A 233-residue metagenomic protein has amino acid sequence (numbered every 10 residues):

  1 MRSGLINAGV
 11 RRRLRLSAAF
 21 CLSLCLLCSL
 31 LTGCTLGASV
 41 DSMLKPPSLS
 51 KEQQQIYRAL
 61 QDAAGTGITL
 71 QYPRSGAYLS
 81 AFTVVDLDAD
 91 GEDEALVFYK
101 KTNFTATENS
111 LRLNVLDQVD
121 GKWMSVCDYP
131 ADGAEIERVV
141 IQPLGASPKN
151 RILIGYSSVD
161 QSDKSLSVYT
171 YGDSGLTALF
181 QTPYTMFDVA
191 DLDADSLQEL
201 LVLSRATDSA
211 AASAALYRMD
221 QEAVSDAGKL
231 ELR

Functional and structural regions predicted by a protein language model:
M1, G9-V10, L26, G37-P46: Intrinsically disordered, low-complexity repeat and linker tracts
G4-C21: Bacterial N-terminal signal peptides that target proteins for export
F20-L30: Bacterial N-terminal signal peptides
C34-R233: Beta-propeller-forming repeat regions
